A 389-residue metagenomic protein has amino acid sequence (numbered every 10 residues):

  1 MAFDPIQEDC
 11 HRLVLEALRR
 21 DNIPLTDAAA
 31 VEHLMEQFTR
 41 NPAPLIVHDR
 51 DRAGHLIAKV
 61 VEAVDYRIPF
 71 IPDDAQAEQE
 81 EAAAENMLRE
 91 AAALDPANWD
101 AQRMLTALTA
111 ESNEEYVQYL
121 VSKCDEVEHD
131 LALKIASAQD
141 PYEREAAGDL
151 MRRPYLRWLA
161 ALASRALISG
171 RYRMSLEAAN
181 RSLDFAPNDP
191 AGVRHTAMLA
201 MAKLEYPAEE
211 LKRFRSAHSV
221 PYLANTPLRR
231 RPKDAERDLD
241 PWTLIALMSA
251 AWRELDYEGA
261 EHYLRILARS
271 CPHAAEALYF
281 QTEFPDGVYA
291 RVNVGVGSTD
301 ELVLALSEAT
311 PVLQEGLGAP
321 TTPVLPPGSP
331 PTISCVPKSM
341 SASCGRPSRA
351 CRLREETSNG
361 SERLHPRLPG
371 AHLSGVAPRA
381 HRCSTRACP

Functional and structural regions predicted by a protein language model:
M1-L94, Q102, E261-L267, S341 (+3 more regions): Extreme N-terminal leader/anchor segments
P42-R50, R89-A97, D125-R152, S182-F185 (+1 more regions): Flexible helix-coil transition and linker loops at the boundaries of alpha-helical arrays
L45-I46, T226-P389: Long, ordered, amphipathic alpha-helical scaffolds
R52, A84, L94-A101, Y172 (+3 more regions): Residue-level recognition of tetratricopeptide repeat
E62, D74, A91, A107-L108 (+4 more regions): Residue-level signature for tetratricopeptide repeat
Y66, E78, E111-E114, S169 (+2 more regions): Structural motif corresponding to the intra-repeat A-B loop/turn of tetratricopeptide repeats
E80-R89, Y116-L131, Y172-N180, Y206-A224 (+2 more regions): Alpha-helical repeat scaffolds
A101, W158, G192-V193, T243 (+1 more regions): TPR alpha-solenoid repeat register
